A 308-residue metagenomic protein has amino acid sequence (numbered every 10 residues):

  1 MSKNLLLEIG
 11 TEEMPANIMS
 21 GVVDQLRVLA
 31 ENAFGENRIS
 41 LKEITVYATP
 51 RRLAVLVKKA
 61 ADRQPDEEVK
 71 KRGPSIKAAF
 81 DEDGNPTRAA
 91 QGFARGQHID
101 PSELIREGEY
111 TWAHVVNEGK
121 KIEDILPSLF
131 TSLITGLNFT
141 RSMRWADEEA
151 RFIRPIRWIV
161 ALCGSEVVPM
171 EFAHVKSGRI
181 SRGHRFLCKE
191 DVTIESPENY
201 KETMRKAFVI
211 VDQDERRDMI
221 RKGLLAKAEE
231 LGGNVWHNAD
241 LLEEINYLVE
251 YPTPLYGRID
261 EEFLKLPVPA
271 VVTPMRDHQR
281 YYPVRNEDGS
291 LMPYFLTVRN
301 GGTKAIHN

Functional and structural regions predicted by a protein language model:
M1-R280, R285: Long, basic N-terminal domains or extensions that often function in RNA/ssDNA interaction or organelle/cellular
P283-N308: Function-dense linear segments that define catalytic or interfacial modules in macromolecule-processing proteins
